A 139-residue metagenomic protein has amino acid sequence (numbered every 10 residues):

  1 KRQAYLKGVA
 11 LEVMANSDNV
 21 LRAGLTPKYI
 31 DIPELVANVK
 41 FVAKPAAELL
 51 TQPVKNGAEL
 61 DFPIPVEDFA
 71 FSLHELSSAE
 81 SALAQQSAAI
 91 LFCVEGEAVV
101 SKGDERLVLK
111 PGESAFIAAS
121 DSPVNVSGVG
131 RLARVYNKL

Functional and structural regions predicted by a protein language model:
R2-V13, R106, A119-L139: Ligand-binding loop in jelly-roll beta-barrel domains
R2-Y5, D61-P65: Short, conserved, surface-exposed binding loops centered on an aromatic residue
K7-G8, S77-D104, K110-G112: Glycine- and acidic-residue-biased ligand/ion/polar-headgroup-sensing regions
G8-A58: C-terminal, non-catalytic macromolecule-binding modules
A10-E12, F71-L73, I90, S114-F116 (+1 more regions): Conserved hydrophobic/aromatic beta-strand scaffold that supports enzyme active sites
K55-D61, E67-Q85: Conserved short histidine dyad/triad with adjacent acidic residue
A82-L83, V100-S101, A118, P123-V126: Short active-site-adjacent structural elements
